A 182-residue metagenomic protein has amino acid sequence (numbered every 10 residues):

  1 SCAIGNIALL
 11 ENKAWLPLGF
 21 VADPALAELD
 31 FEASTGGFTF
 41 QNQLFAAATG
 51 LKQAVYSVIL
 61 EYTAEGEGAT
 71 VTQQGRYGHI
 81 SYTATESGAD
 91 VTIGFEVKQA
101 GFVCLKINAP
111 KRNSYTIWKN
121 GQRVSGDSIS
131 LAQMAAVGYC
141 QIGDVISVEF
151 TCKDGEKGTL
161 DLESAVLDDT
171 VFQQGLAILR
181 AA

Functional and structural regions predicted by a protein language model:
S1-A182: Flexible, solvent-exposed extracytoplasmic
